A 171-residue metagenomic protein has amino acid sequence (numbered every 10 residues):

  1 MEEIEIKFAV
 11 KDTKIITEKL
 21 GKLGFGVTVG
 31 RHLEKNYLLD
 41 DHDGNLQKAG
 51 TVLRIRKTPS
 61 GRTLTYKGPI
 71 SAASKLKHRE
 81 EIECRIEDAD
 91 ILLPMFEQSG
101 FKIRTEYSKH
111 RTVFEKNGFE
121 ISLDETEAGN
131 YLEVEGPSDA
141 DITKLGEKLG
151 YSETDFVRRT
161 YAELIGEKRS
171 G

Functional and structural regions predicted by a protein language model:
M1-F119, Y151-G171: N-terminal strand-loop-strand beta-hairpin
D12-I16, N130, D141: Short phosphate-engaging motifs
I70-A73, G129, A140-D141: Short, surface-exposed beta-strand-loop junctions and turns on beta-sheet-rich folds
L123-E125: A contiguous pocket-lining binding segment that forms or flanks enzyme active sites
L145-L149: Internal alpha/beta scaffold segment
